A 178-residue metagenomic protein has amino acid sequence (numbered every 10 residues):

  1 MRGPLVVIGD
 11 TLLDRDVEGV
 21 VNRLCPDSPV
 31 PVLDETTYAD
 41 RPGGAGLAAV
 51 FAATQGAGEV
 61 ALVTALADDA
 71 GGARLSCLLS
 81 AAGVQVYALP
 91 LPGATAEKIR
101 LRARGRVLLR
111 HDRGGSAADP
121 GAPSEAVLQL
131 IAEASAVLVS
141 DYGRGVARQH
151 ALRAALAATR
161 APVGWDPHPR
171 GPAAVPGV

Functional and structural regions predicted by a protein language model:
M1-N22, T36-V178: Ribokinase/PfkB-type carbohydrate-kinase core domain
L24-D27: Flexible glycine/proline-rich, aromatic-decorated loop/lid segments
P29-T36: Divalent-cation-assisted or electrostatically stabilized phosphate/pyrophosphate-binding catalytic cores
